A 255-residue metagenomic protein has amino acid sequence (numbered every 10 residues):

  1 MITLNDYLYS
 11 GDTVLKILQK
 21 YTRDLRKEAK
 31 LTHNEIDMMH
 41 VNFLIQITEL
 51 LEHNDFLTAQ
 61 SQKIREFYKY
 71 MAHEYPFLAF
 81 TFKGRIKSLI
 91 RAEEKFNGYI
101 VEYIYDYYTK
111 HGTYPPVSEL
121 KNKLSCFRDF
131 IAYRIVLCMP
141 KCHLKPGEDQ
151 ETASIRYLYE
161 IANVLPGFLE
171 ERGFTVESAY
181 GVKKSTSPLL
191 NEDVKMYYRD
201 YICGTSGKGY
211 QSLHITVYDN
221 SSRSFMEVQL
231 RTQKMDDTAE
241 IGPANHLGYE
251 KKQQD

Functional and structural regions predicted by a protein language model:
M1-D255: Nucleic-acid processing machinery
